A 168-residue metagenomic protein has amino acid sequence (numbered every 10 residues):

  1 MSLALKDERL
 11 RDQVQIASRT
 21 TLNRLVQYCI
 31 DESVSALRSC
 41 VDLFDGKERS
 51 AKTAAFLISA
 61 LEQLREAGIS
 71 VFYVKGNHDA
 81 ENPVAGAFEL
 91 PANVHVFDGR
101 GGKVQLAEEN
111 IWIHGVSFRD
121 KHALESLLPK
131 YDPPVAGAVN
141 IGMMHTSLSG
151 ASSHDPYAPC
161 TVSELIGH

Functional and structural regions predicted by a protein language model:
M1-A55: N-terminal active-site segment of His-dependent metallophosphoesterases
A36, K47-H168: His/Asp/Glu-rich metal-coordinating catalytic cores of metallo-dependent phosphodiesterases/hydrolases acting on
